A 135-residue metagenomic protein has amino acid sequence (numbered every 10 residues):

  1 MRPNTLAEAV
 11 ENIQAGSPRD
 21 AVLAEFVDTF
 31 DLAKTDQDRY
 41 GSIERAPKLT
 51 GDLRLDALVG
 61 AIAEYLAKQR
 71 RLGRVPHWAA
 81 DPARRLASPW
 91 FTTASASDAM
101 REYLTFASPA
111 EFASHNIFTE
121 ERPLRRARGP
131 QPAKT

Functional and structural regions predicted by a protein language model:
M1-R74: Charged, helix-prone or intrinsically disordered regulatory segments positioned adjacent to compact structured domains
K68-T135: Charge-dense, extended regions
